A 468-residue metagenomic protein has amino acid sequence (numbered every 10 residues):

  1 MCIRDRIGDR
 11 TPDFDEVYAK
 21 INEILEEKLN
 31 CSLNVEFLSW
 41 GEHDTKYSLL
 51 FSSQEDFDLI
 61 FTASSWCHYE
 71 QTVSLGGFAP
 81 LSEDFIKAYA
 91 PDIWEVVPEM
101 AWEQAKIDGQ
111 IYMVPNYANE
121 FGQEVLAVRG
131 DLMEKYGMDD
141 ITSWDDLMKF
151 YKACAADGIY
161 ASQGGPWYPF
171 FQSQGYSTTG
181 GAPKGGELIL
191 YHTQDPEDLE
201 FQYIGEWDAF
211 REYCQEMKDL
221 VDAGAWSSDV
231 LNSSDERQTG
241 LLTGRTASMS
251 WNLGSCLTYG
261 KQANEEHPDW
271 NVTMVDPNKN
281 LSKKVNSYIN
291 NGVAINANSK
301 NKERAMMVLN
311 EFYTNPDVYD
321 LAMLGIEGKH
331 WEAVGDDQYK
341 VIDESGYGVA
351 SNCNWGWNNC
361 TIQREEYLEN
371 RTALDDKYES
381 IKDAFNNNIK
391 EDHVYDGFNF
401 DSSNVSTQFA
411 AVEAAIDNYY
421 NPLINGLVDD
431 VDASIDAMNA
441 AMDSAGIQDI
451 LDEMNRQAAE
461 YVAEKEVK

Functional and structural regions predicted by a protein language model:
R4-K468: Extracytoplasmic/secretory soluble proteins
